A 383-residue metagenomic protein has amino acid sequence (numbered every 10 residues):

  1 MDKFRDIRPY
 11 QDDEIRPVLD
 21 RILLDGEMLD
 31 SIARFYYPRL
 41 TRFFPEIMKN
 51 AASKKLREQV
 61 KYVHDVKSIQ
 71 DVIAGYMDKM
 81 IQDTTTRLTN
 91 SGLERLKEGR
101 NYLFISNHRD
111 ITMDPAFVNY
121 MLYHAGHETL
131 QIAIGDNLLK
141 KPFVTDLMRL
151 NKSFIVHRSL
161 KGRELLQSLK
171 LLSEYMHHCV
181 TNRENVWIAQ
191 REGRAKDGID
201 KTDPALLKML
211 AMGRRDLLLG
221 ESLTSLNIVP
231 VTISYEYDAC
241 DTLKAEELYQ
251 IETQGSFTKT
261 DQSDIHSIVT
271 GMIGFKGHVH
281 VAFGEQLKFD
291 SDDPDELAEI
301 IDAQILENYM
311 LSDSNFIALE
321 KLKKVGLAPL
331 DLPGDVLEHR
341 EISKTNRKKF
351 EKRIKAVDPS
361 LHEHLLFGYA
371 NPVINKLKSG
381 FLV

Functional and structural regions predicted by a protein language model:
M1-Y102, H108-Q131, D136-P142, K170-V186 (+3 more regions): Membrane-interfacial terminal anchoring regions of lipid-handling membrane enzymes
Q131, G135-S159, L166: Conserved nucleotide-cofactor-binding alpha/beta core module
R149-K152, T181-E184, E192: Eukaryotic endomembrane system proteins
S159-L166, R194-D200: Flexible, glycine/proline-enriched loop segments at strand-loop-helix junctions that form or flank small-ligand binding
A189: Acidic beta-strand-to-loop metal/phosphate-binding motif
